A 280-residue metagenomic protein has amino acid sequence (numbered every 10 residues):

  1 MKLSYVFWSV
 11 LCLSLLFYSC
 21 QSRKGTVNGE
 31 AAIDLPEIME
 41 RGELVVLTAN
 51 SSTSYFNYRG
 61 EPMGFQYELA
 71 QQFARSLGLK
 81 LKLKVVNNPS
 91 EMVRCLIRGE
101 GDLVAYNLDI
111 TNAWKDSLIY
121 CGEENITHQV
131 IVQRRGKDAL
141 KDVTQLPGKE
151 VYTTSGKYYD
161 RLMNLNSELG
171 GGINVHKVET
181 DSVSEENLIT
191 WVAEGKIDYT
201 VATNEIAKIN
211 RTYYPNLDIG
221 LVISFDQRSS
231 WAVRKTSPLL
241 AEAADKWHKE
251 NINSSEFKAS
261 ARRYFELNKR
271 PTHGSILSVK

Functional and structural regions predicted by a protein language model:
F17-S19: C-terminal motif of bacterial Sec signal peptides marking the signal peptidase cleavage site
Q21-G29, Y67-S76, R135-Y159, N204 (+1 more regions): Extended ligand-binding regions for polar small-molecule ligands
S22-N112, D116, H176-S182, A244 (+1 more regions): Extracytoplasmic small-molecule ligand-binding "clamshell" domains of the periplasmic binding protein/Venus flytrap
V27, T48-S51, E124-R134, D181-E186 (+2 more regions): Periplasmic-binding protein-like
L44, L79-K80, I97-Y106, K149-V151 (+2 more regions): Alpha-to-beta junction loops
N50-S52, R59-P62, D109-I110, R134-D138 (+3 more regions): Short coil/turn segments
L79, N87, D109-I110, C121-D160 (+1 more regions): A conserved helix-loop-strand patch within extracytoplasmic ligand-binding domains of the periplasmic binding
S90, R94, Y106-D116, M163-E168 (+1 more regions): A ligand-binding cleft/hinge motif common to bilobed small-molecule-binding domains
